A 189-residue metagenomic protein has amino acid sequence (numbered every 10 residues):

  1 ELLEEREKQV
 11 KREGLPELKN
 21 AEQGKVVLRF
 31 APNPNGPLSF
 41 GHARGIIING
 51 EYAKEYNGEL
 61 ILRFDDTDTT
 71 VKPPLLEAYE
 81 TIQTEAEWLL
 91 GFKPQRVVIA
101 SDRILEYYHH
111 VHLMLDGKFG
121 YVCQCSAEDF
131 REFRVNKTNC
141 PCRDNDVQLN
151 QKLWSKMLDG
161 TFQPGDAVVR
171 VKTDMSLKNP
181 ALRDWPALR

Functional and structural regions predicted by a protein language model:
E1-C142: N-terminal Rossmann-like or analogous alpha/beta NTP/dinucleotide-binding catalytic cores that position adenine
I99, L113-R189: Active-site cores that bind ATP or allylic diphosphates and position pyrophosphate for catalysis
